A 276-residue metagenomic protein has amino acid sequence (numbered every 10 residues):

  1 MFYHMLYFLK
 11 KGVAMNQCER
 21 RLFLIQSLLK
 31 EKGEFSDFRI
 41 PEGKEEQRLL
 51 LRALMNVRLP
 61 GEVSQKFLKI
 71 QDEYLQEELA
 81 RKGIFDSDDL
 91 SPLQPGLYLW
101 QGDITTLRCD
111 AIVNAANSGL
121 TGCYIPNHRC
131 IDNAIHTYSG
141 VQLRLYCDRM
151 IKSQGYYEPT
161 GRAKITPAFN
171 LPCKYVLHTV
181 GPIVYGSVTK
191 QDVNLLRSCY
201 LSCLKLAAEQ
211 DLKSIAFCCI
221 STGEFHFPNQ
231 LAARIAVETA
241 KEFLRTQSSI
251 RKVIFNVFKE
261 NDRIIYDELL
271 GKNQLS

Functional and structural regions predicted by a protein language model:
F2-S276: Macrodomain-like recognition of ADP-ribose-binding/processing modules
